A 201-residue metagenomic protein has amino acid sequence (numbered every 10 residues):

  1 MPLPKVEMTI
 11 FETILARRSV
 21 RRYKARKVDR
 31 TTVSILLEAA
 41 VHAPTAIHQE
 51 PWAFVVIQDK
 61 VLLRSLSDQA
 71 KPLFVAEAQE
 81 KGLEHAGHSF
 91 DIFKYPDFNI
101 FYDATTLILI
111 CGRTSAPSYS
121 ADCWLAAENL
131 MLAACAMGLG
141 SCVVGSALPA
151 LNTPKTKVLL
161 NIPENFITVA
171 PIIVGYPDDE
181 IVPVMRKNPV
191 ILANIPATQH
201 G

Functional and structural regions predicted by a protein language model:
P2-V6, T13-V20, K94-Y95, I167-G201: C-terminal helix-cap and adjacent tail motif
V20-I35: A short N-terminal beta-strand-loop micro-motif at the entrance of redox/enzyme domains
Y23, A116-S120, I181: A generic structural signal for short coil/turn motifs at secondary-structure boundaries
A40, I108, R113-V158: Small-aliphatic-rich amphipathic alpha-helix that forms the alpha element of a beta-alpha
V41-H48: Glycine-rich phosphate/pyrophosphate-binding beta-alpha loops
E50-A121: Glycine/small-residue-rich phosphate/adenosyl-binding loop
C135-A136, P163-N165: Arginine/glycine-rich "motif VI" loop of SF2 helicases in the C-terminal RecA-like domain
K157-P163, E180-P183: Short proline/glycine-enriched turn/loop segments at secondary-structure junctions
